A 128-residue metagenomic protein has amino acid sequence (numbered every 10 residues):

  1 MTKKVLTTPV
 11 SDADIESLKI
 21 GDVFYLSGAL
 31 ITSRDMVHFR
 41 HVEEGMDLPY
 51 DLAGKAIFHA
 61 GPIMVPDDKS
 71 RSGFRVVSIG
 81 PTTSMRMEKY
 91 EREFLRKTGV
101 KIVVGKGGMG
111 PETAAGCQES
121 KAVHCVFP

Functional and structural regions predicted by a protein language model:
M1-V10: Short, structured beta-strand/loop micro-motifs enriched in basic residues and often containing a Trp
P9-D12, P81: A generic, residue-level signal for flexible/boundary positions that often mark functional hotspots
D12, A29-S33: Short, charged beta-turn/beta-strand-edge "cap" motif at the junction between a beta-strand and an adjacent loop
T32-P128: Feature captures the catalytic cores and cofactor-binding loops of soluble hydro-lyases/lyases that act on carboxylate
